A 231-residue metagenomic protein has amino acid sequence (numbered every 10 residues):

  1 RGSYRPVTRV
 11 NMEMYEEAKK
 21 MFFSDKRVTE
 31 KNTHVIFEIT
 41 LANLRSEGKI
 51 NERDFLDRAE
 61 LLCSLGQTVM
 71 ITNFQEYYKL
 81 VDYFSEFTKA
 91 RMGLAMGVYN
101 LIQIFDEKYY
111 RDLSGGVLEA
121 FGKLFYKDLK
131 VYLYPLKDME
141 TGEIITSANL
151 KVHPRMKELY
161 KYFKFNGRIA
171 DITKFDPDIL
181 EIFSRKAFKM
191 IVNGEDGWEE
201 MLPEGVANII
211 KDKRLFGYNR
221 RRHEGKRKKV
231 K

Functional and structural regions predicted by a protein language model:
R1-K231: Nucleotidyltransferase catalytic core that binds NTPs
